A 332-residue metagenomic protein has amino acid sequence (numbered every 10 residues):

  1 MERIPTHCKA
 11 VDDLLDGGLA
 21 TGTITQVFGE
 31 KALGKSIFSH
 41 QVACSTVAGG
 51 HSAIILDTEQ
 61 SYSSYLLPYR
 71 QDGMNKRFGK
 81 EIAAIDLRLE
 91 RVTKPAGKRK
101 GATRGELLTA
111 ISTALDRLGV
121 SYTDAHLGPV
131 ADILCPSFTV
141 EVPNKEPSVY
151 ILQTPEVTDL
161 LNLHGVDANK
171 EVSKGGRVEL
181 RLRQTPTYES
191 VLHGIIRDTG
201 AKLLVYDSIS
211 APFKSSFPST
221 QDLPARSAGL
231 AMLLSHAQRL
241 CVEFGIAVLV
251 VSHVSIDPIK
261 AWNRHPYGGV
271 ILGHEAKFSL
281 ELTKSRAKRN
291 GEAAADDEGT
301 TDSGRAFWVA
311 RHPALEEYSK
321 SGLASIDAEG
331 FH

Functional and structural regions predicted by a protein language model:
M1-A84, T103, A110-Y122, D132-E141 (+3 more regions): The Walker A/P-loop phosphate-binding site
L14-G18, E30, S45-G49, Y69-G73 (+12 more regions): Conserved, well-folded catalytic cores of nucleic-acid-processing and energy-transducing macromolecular machines
I37, T154-P155, L160-H274: P-loop NTPase motor core
S52-I55, Y150-I151, L249, L280-L282: Short hydrophobic alpha-helical runs that function as membrane-insertion/retention elements
D57, Q153, S208, K284 (+1 more regions): Flexible glycine-/small-residue-rich
L87-R91, V120-A125, S137-E141, A168-E171 (+4 more regions): Assembly/interface hotspot detector across virion components, adhesins/toxins, and nucleic-acid enzymes
A96-A102: Charged, low-complexity interaction regions
S227-A228, S235-H332: Phosphate-binding/switch region of NTP-binding enzymes
